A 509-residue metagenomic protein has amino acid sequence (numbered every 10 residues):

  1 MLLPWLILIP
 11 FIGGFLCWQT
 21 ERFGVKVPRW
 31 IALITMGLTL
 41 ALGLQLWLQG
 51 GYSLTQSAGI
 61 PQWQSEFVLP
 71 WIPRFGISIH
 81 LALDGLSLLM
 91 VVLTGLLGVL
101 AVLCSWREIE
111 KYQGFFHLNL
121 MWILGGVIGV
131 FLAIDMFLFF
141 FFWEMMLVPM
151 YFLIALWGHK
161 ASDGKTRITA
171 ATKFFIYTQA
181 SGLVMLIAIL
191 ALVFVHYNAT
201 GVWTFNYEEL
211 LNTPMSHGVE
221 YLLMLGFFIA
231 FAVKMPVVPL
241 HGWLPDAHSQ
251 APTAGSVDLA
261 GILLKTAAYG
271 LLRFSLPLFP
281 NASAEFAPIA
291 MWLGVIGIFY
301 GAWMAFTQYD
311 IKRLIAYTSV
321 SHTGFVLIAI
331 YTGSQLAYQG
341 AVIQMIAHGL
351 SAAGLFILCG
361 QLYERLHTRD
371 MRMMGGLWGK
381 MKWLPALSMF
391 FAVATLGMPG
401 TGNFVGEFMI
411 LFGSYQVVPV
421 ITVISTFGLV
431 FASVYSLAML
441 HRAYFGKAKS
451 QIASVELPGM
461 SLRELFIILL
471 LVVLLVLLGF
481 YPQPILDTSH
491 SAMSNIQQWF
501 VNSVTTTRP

Functional and structural regions predicted by a protein language model:
M1-I9, L83-T94, F137-P149, E220-F231 (+2 more regions): Structural signature of hydrophobic alpha-helical transmembrane segments
M1-L2, L16-L118, T204, E208-N212: Transmembrane helix-loop-helix hairpins at membrane boundaries of multipass inner-membrane proteins
P4-Q19, I34-L46, V91-S105, I123-L124 (+6 more regions): Central hydrophobic cores of alpha-helical transmembrane segments in multi-pass inner-membrane proteins across all
G14-Q19, L44, V102-L103, G125-G129 (+8 more regions): Alpha-helical transmembrane segments of multipass membrane proteins
F15-R22, G98-E110, F152-T166, K234-S249 (+1 more regions): C-terminal ends of transmembrane helices
F23-V25, L118, W122, G126-M215 (+3 more regions): Alpha-helical multi-pass transmembrane bundles of energy-transducing inner-membrane proteins
G50-I77, D163, R167-A171, G182-H241 (+6 more regions): Juxtamembrane/interfacial segments at transmembrane-helix boundaries in multi-pass membrane proteins
V238, A352-L355, T422-E456: Predominantly late transmembrane helices and immediately cytosolic-facing juxtamembrane segments
